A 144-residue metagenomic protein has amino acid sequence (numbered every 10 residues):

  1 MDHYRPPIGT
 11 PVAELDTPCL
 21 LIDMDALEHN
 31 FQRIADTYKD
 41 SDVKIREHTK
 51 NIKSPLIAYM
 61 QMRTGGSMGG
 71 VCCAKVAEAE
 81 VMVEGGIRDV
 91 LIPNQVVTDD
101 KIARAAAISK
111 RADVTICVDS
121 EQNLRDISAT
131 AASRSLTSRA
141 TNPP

Functional and structural regions predicted by a protein language model:
H3-I22: Generic N-terminal amphipathic, Lys/Arg-enriched alpha-helix
T10-P11, T37, A107: Short hydrophobic/aromatic segments of transmembrane alpha-helices and their interfaces
A13-E14, K39-S41: Short hydrophobic "helix-edge" motifs at membrane interfaces and signal-peptide entry regions
P18, S41, R111-A112: Structured helix-beta-strand junction loops
N30-Y38: N-terminal signal-anchor module of multipass membrane proteins
H48-P144: Active-site-proximal beta-alpha core segment in soluble small-molecule metabolic enzymes
